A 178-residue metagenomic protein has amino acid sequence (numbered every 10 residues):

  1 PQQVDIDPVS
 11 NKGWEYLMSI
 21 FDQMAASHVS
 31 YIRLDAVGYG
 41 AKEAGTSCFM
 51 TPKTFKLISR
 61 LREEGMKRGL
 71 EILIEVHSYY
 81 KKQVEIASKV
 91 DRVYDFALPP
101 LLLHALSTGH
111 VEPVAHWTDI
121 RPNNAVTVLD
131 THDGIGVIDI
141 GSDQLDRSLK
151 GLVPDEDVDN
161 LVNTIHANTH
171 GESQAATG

Functional and structural regions predicted by a protein language model:
P1-G178: Active-site and adjacent substrate-binding regions of carbohydrate-active enzymes
